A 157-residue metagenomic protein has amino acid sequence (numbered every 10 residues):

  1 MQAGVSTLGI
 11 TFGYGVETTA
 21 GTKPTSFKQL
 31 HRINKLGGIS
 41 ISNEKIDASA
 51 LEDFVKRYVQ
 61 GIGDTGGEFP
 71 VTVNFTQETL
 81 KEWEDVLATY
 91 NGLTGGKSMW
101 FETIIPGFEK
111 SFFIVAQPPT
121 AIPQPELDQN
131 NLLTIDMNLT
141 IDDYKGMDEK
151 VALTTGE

Functional and structural regions predicted by a protein language model:
M1-F75, Q117-L132: Solvent-exposed edge beta-strands and adjacent loop segments that serve as assembly or binding interfaces
T18-P24, Y90-G96, K145: Intrinsically disordered, low-complexity coil segments
T65-F69, G95-M99, I135: A generic structural signal for short beta-strands and their flanking turns/coil linkers
F75-E78, Y144: Acidic glycine-/aspartate-rich tracts in secreted/extracellular proteins
K81-A116: Short, acidic/charged, Gly/Pro-enriched secondary-structure junctions
E102-D148: Short beta-strand and beta-hairpin "edge-sheet" elements
E149-E157: Intrinsically disordered, low-complexity terminal/linker regions enriched in Pro/Ser/Gly and acidic residues
